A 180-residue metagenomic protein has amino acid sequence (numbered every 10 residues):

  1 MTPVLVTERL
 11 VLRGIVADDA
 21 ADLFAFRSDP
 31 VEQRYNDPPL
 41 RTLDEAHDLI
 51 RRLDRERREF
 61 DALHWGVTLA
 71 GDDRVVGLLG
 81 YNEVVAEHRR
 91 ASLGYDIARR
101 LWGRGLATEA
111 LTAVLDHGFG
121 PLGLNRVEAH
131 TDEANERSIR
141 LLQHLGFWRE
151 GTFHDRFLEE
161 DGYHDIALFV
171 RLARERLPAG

Functional and structural regions predicted by a protein language model:
M1-R34, H64-G180: Acyl-donor (CoA/ACP) binding surface of acyl/acetyltransferases
V31-R52, L63-W65: Conserved GNAT-fold acetyl-CoA-binding loop/helix
T42-E45, D54-E56, L69, A98: Juxtamembrane/interface motifs at transmembrane-helix termini
R52-L53, H117: A generic secondary-structure signal
R55-F60, F147: Short loop/turn motifs at secondary-structure junctions and domain boundaries
